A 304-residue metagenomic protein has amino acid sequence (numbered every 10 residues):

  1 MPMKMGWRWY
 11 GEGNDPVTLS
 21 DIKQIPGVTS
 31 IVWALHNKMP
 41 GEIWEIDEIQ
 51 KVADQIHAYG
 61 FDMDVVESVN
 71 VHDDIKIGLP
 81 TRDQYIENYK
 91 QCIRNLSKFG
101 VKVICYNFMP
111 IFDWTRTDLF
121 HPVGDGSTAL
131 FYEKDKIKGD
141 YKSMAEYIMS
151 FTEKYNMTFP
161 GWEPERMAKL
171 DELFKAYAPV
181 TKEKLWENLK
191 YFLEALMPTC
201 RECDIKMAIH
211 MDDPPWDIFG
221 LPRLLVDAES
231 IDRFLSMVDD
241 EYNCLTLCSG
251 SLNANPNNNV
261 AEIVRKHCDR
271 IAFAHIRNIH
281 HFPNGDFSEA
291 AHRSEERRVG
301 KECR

Functional and structural regions predicted by a protein language model:
M1-G41, E48, D54-G60, S68: Ligand-binding pocket scaffold of soluble enzyme catalytic domains
G11-G13, N37, V69, F108-F112 (+3 more regions): Active-site-proximal loop/turn and secondary-structure-junction residues that shape catalytic pockets, frequently
E12-Q24, Q84-I93, P256-K266: Short, acidic/polar
L19-G27, W44-D64, S97-K98, M197-D204 (+2 more regions): Acidic (Asp/Glu)-rich catalytic clusters
I22, I31, L96, H210 (+2 more regions): Conserved, mostly hydrophobic/aromatic
V28-A34, D64-V66, Y106, I209 (+1 more regions): Non-cysteine beta-strand/loop elements that form the S-adenosyl-L-methionine
P40-I46, K76, E183-W186, I218-D232 (+1 more regions): Gly/Pro-rich active-site loop or hairpin
I75-C244: Active-site acidic/histidine proton-transfer and metal-coordination neighborhood in alpha/beta enzyme cores
